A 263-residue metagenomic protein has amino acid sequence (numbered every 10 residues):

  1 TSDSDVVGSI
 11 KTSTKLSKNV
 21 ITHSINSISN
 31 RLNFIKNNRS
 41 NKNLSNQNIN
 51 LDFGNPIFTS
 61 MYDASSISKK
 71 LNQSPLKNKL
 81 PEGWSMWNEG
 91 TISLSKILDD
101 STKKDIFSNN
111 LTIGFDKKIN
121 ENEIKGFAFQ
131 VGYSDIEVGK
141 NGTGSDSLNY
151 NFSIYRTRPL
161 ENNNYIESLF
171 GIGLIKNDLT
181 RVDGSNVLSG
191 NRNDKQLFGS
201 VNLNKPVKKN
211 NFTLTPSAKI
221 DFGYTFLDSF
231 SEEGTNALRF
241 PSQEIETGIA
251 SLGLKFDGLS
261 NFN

Functional and structural regions predicted by a protein language model:
S2-T22, N26-S29, L80-N263: Membrane translocator/pore-forming domains, dominated by Gram-negative outer-membrane beta-barrels
K15-W84: Outer-membrane beta-barrel biogenesis signature
